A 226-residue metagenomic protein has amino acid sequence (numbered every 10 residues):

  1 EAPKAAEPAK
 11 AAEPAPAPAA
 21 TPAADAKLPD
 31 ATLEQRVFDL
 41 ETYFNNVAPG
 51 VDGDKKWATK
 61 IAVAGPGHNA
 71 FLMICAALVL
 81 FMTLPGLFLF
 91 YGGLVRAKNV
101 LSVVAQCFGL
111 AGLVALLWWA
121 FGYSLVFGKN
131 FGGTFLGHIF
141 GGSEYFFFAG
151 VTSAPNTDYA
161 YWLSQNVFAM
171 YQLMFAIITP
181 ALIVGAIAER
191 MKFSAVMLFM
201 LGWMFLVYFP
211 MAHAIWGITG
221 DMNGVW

Functional and structural regions predicted by a protein language model:
A2-W226: Hydrophobic alpha-helical transmembrane bundles of multi-pass membrane proteins
